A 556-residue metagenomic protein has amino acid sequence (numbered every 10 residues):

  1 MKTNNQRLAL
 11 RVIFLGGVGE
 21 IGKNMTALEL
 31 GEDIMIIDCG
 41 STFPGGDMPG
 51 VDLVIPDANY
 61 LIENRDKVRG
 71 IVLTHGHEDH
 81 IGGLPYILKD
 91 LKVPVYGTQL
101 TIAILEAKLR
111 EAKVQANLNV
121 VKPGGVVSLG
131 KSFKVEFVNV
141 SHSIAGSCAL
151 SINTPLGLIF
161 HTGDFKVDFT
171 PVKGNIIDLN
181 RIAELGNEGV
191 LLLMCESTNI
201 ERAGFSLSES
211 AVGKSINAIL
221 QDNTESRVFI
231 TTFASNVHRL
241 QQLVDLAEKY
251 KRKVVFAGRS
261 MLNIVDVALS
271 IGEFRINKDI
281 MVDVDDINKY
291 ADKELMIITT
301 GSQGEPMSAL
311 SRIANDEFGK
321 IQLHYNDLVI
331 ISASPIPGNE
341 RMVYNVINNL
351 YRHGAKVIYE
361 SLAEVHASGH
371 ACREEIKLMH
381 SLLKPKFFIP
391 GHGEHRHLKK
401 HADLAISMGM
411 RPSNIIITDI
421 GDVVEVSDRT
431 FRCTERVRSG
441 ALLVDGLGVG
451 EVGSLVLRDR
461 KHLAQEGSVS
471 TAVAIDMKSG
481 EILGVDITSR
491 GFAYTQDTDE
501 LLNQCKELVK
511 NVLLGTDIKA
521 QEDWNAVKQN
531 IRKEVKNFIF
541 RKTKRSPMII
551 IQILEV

Functional and structural regions predicted by a protein language model:
M1-T3, L8, G22, Q496-V509: Iron-sulfur (Fe-S) cluster-binding modules
K2-V72, H77-Y290, S308-Q322, R341-V343: His/Asp/Glu-rich metal-coordinating catalytic cores of metallo-dependent phosphodiesterases/hydrolases acting on
A9, S132, S147-A149, E294 (+2 more regions): Broad gene-expression machinery/nucleic-acid interaction feature
V18, I36, T42-G46, K67-V68 (+4 more regions): A glycine- and charged-residue-rich anion-binding loop/surface
L109, A405, I539: Conserved hydrophobic residues forming the short capping helix/wall of the S-adenosyl-L-methionine
K122, D419, R545-I549: Short Gly/Ser/Thr- and Asp/Glu-enriched loop/turn motifs at secondary-structure junctions
R202-S332, I336-P385, I389-L501, L508-Q521 (+2 more regions): Hard-cation-handling environments
A520-V556: C-terminal tails and terminal domains of large nucleic-acid-associated and other macromolecular-machine proteins
